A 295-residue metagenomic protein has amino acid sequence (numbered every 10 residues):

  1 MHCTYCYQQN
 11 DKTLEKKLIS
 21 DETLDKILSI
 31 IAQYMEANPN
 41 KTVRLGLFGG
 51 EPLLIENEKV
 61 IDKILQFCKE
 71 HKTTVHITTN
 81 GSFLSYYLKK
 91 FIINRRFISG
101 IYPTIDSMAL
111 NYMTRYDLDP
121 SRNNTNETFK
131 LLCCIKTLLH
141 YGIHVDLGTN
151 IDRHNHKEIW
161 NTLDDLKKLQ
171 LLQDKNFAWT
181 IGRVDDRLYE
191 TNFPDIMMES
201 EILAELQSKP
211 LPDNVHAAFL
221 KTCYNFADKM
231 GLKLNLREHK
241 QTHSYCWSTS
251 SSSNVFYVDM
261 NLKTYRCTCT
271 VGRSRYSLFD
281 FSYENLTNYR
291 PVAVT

Functional and structural regions predicted by a protein language model:
M1-S99: Conserved alpha-helical substructure of the radical SAM core
C3, M260-K263: Short, glycine-anchored, charge-dense loop/turn motifs used at functional sites
C3-C6, C246-T249, C267: Short cysteine clusters
G46-F48, H76-N80, Y102-D106, D146-N150 (+2 more regions): A cross-family glycoside hydrolase active-site/sugar-binding cleft signature
K89, R96-L110, N176-V184: Non-cysteine beta-strand/loop elements that form the S-adenosyl-L-methionine
L110, T114-S251, Y257-N261: Radical SAM enzyme [4Fe-4S]-AdoMet core and its adjacent flexible, acidic and glycine-rich loops/tails across
S250-S253, V271-R273: Glycine-rich phosphate/pyrophosphate-binding beta-alpha loops
K263-T264, T268-T295: Flexible mid-to-C-terminal extensions adjoining Fe-S/redox cofactors in radical SAM and related proteins
